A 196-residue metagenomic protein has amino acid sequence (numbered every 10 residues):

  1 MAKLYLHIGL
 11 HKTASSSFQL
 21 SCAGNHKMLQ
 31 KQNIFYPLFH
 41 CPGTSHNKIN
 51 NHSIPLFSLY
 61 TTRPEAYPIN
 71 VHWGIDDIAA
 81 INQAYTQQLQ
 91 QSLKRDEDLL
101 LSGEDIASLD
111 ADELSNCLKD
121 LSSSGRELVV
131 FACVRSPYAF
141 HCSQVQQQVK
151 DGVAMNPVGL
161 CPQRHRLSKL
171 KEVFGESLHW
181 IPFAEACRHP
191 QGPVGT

Functional and structural regions predicted by a protein language model:
M1-T86, L93-L99, G103-E104: PAPS-dependent sulfotransferase catalytic core
M28-L29, D105-T196: PAPS-dependent sulfotransferase catalytic domain
Q87-S92, S115-K119: Short amphipathic alpha-helix with an adjacent loop that forms part of the alpha/beta core around
Q91-E97, S122-R126: Glycine-rich phosphate-binding loop signature in dinucleotide/nucleotide-binding domains
